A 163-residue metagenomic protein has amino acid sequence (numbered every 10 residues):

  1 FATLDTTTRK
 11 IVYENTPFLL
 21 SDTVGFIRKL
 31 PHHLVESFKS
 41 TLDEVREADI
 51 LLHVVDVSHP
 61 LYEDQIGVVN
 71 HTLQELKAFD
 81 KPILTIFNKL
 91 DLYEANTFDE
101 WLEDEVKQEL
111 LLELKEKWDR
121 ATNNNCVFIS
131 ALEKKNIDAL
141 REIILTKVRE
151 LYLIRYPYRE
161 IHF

Functional and structural regions predicted by a protein language model:
F1-F18, I27-S37, Y62, H71-T72: Switch I (effector-binding) loop of TRAFAC-class P-loop GTPase G-domains
A2, P60, H71-F163: C-terminal-of-GTPase-core extension/linker across diverse P-loop GTPases
L4, D22, T41, L52 (+3 more regions): Conserved RecA-like P-loop NTPase ATPase core
Y13-T16, R46-A48, A78-K81, T122: Short loop/turn elements that form and flank the Walker-type P-loop nucleotide-binding site in RecA-like NTPase cores
L20, V54, I86: Generic enzyme active-site microenvironment
T23, V57, K89: Walker B catalytic acidic pair
L34, D64-Q65, T97-F98: Residues at alpha-helix caps and immediate loop-helix transition turns in enzyme cores, especially N- and C-cap
L34-H59, H71-A78: Inter-motif core of Ras-like GTPase G domains
